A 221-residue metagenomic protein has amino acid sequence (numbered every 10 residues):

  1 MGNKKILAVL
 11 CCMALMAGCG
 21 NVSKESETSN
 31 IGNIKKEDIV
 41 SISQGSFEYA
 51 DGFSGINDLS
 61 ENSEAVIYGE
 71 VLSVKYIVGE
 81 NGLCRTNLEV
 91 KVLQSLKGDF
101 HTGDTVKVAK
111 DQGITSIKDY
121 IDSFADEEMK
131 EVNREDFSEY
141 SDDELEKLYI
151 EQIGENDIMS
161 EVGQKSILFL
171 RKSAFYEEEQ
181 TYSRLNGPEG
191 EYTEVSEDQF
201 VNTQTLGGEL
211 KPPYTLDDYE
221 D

Functional and structural regions predicted by a protein language model:
M1-L7: Bacterial N-terminal signal peptides that target proteins for export
A8, N21-N62: N-terminal, intrinsically disordered, polar/charged segments of Gram-positive cell-envelope systems that serve as
L15-G18: C-terminal motif of bacterial Sec signal peptides marking the signal peptidase cleavage site
G20-E37, Q112-D221: Netrin-like (NTR/C345C) domain of secreted extracellular proteins
D51, N62-V66, L83-N87, H101-T105 (+1 more regions): Extracytoplasmic
G69-V71: Conserved hydrophobic positions within beta-strands
S73-G79, L96-G98: Short, conserved beta-turn/loop elements at beta-strand boundaries and strand-helix junctions
I77-K91: Short aromatic-glycine-enriched beta-strand elements
